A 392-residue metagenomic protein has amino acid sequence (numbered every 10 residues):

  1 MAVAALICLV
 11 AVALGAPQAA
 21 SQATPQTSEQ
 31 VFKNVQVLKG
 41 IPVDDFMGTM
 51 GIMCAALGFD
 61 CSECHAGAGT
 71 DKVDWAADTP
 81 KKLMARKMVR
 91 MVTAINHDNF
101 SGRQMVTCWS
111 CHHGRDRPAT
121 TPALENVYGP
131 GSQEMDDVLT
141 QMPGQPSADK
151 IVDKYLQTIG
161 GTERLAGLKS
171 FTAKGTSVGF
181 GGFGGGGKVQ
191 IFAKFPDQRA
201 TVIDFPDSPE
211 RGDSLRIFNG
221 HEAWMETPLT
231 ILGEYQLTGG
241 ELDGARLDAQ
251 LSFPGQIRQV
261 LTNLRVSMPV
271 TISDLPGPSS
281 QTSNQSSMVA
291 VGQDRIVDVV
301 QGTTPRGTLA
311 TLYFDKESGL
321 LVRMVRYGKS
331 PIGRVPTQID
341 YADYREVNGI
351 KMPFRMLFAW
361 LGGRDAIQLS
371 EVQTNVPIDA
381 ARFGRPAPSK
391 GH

Functional and structural regions predicted by a protein language model:
A2-A13: Bacterial N-terminal signal peptides
P25-A66, A148-L168, T172-G175: Mature N-terminal segment immediately following signal peptide/propeptide cleavage in secreted/periplasmic
G40, G69-A94, T120-E134: Gly/Gly-Pro-rich "capping" loops immediately C-terminal to redox-active cysteine motifs in periplasmic/lumenal
G58-A68, M105-R115: The canonical Cys-X-X-Cys-His
G129-K188, P388-H392: N-terminal cleavable signal peptides for secretion/export
Q157-I231, N263-G277: N-terminal mature ectodomain segment of secretory-pathway/periplasmic proteins
P209-G212, G292-S389: Gly/Pro-enriched, hydrophobic low-complexity segments that function as extracytoplasmic propeptides/linkers
W224-Q256: Acidic/charged, solvent-exposed loop-and-adjacent secondary-structure segments enriched in E/D, K/R, S/T, and G/P
